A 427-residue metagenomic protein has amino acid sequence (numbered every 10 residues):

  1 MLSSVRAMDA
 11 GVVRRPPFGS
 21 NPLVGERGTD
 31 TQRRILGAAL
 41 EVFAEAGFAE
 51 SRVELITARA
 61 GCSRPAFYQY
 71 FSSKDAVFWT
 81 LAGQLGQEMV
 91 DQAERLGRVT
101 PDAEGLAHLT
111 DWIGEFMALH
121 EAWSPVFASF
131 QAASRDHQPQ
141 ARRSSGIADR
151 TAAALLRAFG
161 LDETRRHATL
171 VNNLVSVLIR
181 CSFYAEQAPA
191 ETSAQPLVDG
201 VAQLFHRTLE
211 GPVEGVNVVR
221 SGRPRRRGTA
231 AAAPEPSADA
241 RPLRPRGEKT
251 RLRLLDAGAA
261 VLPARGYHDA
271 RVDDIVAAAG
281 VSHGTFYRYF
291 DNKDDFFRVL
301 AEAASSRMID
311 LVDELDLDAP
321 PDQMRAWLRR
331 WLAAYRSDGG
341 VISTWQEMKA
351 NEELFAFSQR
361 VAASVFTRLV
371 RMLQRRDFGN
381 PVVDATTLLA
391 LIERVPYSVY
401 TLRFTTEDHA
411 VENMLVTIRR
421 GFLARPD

Functional and structural regions predicted by a protein language model:
M1-G19, A153-R157, L161, Y184-D256 (+4 more regions): C-terminal peripheral helix-coil segments that are non-catalytic and often amphipathic
T31-A39, I56, L81-Q92, G247-G258 (+3 more regions): Generic hydrophobic, amphipathic alpha-helix propensity
R34, V42-A76, R253, V261-D295: Helix-turn-helix
L40-F43, S51, M89, L109 (+9 more regions): Short, structured motif recognition centered on aromatic/hydrophobic residues
T80, E94-A122, V299, D313-R336: Hydrophobic alpha-helical connector segments
L106-D111, M117-A153, F183, G339-T367: Short secondary-structure transition hinges
T110, H167-V175, V198, R325 (+3 more regions): Short, well-structured alpha-helical segments
Q138-L161, A168-N172, E352-F378, V382-T386 (+2 more regions): Amphipathic alpha-helical packing segments from all-alpha helical-bundle domains
